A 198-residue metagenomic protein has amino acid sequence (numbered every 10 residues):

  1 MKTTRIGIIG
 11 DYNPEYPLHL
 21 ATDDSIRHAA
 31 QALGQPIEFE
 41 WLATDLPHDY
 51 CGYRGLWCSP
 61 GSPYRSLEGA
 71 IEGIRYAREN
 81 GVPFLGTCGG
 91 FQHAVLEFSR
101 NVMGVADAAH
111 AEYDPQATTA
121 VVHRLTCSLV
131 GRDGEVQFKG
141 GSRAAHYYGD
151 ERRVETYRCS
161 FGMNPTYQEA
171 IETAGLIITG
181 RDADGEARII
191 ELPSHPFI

Functional and structural regions predicted by a protein language model:
M1-R152, Y157-S194: N-terminal beta1-alpha1 cap of cysteine-dependent amidohydrolase-like domains
P196-I198: Short FAD-binding loop at a beta-strand-to-alpha-helix junction that anchors the flavin cofactor in diverse
